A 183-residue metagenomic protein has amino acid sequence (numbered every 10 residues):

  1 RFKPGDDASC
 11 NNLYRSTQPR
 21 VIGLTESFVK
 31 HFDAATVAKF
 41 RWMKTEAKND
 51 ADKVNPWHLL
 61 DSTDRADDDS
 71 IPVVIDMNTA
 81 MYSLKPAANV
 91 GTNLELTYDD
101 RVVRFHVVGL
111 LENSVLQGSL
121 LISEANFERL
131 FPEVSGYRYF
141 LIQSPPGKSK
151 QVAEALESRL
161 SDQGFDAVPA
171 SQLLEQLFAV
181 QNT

Functional and structural regions predicted by a protein language model:
R1-T183: Alpha-helical transmembrane segments of bacterial inner-membrane membrane proteins
